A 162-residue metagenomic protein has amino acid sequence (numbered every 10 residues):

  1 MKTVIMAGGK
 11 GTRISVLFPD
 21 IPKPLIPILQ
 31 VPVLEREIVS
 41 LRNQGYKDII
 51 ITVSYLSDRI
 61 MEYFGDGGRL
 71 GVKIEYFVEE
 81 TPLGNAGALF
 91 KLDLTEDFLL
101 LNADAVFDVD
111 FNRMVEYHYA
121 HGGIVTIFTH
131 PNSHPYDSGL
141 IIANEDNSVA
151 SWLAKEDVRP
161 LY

Functional and structural regions predicted by a protein language model:
M1-M61: N-terminal glycine-rich phosphate-binding loop and ensuing alpha1 helix
V16, H130-N132, E156-L161: Short Gly/Pro-enriched turn/cap motifs at secondary-structure boundaries
L17-F18, N43, L92-T95, L99 (+1 more regions): Short, flexible turn/loop "capping" segments at secondary-structure junctions
I49, T126-F128, W152: Generic beta-strand hydrophobic packing signal
S57-D58, H134-P135, V158: Short secondary-structure capping/turn micro-motifs that flank functional sites
M61-E62, R69-E145: Conserved beta-loop-beta/alpha segment of the NTase-like Rossmann-fold superfamily that binds/positions NTPs
A143-L161: Short, flexible, basic/aromatic active-site loop/helix in glycosyltransferases
